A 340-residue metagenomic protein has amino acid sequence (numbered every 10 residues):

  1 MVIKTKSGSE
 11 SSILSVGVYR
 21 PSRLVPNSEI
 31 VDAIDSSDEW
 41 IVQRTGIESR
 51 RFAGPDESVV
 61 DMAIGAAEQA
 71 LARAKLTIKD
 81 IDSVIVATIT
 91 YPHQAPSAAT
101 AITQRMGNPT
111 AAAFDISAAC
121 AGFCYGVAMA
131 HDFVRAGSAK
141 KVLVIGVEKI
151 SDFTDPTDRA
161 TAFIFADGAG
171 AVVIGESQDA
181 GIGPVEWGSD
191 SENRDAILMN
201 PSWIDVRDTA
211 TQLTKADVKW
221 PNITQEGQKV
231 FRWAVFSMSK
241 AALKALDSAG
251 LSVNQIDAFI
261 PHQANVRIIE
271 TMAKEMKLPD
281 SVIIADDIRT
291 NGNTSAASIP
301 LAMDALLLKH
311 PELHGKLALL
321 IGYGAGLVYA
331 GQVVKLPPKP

Functional and structural regions predicted by a protein language model:
V2-P55, D158-R232, F236, K240 (+2 more regions): Condensing-enzyme catalytic core mediating Claisen C-C bond formation in acyl metabolism
I13-S15, I41, A70, I81-V84 (+7 more regions): Buried hydrophobic positions in well-ordered alpha/beta secondary-structure cores of metabolic enzymes
G17, A87, S117, V142-E148 (+3 more regions): Short beta-strand segments
I34-Q43, H93-G107, L143-I150, T209-K215 (+1 more regions): Acidic-glycine-rich active-site phosphate/pyrophosphate-binding loop
I47-S49, D80-I85, Q104-S117, S151-T157 (+1 more regions): Glycine/charged-rich beta-loop-alpha catalytic/anionic-binding loops adjacent to active sites
V60, I64-A67, L71, T90-Y91 (+6 more regions): Claisen-condensing/thiolase-fold acyl-transfer catalytic domains that form or cleave C-C bonds in fatty acid
K79-A87, V253-H262: Short glycine-rich phosphate-binding loop at a beta-alpha junction
R135-A169: Flexible, glycine-rich active-site loops centered on histidine and acidic residues that chelate a metal or position
